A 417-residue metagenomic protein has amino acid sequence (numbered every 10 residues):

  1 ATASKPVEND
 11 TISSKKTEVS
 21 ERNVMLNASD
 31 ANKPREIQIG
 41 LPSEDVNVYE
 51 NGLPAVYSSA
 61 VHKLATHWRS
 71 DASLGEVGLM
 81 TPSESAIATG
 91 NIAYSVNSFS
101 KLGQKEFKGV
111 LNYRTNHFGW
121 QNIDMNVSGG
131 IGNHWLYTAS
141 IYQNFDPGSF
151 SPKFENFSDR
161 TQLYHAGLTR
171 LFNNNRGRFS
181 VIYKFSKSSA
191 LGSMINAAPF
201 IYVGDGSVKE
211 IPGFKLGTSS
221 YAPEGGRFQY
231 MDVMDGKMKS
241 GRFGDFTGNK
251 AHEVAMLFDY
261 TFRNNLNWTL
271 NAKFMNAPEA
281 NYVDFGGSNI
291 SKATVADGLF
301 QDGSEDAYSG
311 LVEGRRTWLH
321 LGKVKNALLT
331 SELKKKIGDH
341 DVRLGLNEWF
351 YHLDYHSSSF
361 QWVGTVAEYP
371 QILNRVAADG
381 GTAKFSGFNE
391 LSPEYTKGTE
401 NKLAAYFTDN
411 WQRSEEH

Functional and structural regions predicted by a protein language model:
A1-P54: Extracytoplasmic beta-strand/coil segments of soluble accessory domains associated with Gram-negative outer-membrane
D30, Y57, L79, A88-G90 (+5 more regions): Short sequence motifs at beta-strands and strand-loop junctions characteristic of Gram-negative outer-membrane
E36, L64-H67, V77-L79, T89-N112 (+1 more regions): N-terminal periplasmic accessory domains that precede and gate Gram-negative outer-membrane beta-barrel machines
L53-T81: Short acidic/polar hinge/loop motifs at secondary-structure boundaries that mediate gating or recognition
P82, F99, N112-F118, Y142-D146 (+5 more regions): Outer-membrane beta-barrel pore domains and translocons
K108, T115-D146, P152-Y221, F246 (+1 more regions): Transmembrane beta-barrel wall of Gram-negative outer-membrane proteins
L171, R178-E253, A280-L319, L373-E390: Acidic/polar loop-and-plug regions of large Gram-negative outer-membrane beta-barrel proteins
N249-E279, G303, A307-E416: Face-selective signature of the C-terminal outer-membrane beta-barrel domain
